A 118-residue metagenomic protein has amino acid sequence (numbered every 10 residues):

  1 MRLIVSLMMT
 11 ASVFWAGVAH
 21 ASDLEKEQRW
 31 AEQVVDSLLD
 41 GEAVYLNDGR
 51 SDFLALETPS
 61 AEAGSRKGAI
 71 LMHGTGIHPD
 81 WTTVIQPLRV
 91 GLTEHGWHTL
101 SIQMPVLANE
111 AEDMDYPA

Functional and structural regions predicted by a protein language model:
M1-V5: Positively charged n-region of N-terminal signal peptides that target proteins for export
A16-V18: N-terminal signal peptide c-region/cleavage motif recognized by signal peptidases
S22-E62: N-terminal cap/lid segment of alpha/beta-hydrolase-fold proteins
D52-F53, P59, S65-A118: Serine-hydrolase catalytic machinery in alpha/beta-hydrolase-like enzymes
